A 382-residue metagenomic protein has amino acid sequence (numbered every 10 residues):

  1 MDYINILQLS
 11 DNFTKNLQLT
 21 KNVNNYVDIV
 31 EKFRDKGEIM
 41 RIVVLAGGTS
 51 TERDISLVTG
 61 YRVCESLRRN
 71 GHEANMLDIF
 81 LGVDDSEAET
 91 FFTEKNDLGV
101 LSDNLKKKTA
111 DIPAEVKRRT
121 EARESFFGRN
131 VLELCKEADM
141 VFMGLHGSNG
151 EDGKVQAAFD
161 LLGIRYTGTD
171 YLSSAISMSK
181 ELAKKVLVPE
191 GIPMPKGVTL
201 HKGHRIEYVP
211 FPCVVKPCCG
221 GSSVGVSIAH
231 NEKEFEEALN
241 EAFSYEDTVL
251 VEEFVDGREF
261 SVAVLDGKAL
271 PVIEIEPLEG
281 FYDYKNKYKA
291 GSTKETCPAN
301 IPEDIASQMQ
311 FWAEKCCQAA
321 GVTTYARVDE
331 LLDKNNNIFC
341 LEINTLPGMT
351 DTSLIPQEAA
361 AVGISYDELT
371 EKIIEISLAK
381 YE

Functional and structural regions predicted by a protein language model:
Y3-Q8, N12-K15, K21, V30-L172 (+5 more regions): ATP-binding N-terminal substructure of ATP-dependent carboxylate-amine bond-forming enzymes
S56, P195-K196, P212-N240, E259: Glycine-rich phosphate-binding loop of ATP-grasp-fold ATP-dependent ligases
G147, L278, N344-P356: Glycine-rich phosphate/pyrophosphate-binding beta-alpha loops
T167, P195, V214, L250-E252 (+1 more regions): Structural detector of well-ordered beta-strand residues that form the stable sheet scaffold of enzyme domains
H230-F311, L332-F339: Phosphate-binding site of ATP-dependent enzymes
E253, V262-V264, C317-M349, A359: Conserved metal-phosphate-binding beta-hairpin within the catalytic cores of diverse ATP-dependent phosphoryl-transfer
E274-A326, Q357-E382: Active-site "cap" helix and flanking loop/linker of ATP-utilizing ligase/carboxylase catalytic domains
